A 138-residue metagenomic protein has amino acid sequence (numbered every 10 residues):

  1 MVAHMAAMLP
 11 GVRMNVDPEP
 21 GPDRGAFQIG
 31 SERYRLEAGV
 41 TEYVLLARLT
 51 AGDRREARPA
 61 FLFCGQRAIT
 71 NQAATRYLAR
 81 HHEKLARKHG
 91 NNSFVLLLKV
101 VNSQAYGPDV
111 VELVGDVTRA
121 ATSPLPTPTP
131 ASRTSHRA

Functional and structural regions predicted by a protein language model:
M1-A138: Solvent-exposed alpha-helical segments and adjacent loops that form catalytic or protein-interaction surfaces
